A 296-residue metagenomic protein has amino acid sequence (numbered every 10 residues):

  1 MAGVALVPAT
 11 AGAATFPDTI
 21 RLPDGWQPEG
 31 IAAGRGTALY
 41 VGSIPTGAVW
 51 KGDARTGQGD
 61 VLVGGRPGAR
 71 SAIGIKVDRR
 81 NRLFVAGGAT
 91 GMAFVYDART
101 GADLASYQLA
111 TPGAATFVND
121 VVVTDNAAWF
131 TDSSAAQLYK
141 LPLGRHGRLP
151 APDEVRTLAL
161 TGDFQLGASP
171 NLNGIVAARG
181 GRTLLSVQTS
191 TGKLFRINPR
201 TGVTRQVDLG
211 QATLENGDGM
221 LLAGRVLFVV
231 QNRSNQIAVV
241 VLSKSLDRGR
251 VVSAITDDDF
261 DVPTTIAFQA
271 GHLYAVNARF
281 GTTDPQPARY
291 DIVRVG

Functional and structural regions predicted by a protein language model:
M1-A13: Secretory targeting and sorting signals
T15-L22, G57-R66, A102-T111, E154-G167 (+2 more regions): A short beta-strand motif characteristic of beta-propeller blades
P23-L39, I44, R66-L83, A110-W129 (+3 more regions): Beta-rich, blade/repeat-based domains predominating in secreted/periplasmic proteins but also intracellular
I44, G88-A89, S133-A135, L143 (+5 more regions): Short loop/turn segments immediately following the C-termini of beta-strands
G47-W50, G91-A93, A136-Y139, G147 (+4 more regions): Structural signal for beta-propeller blades
D53-G57, D97-A102, P142-G147, N198-G202 (+2 more regions): Short loop/turn segments that connect beta-strands within beta-propeller blades
T90-A127, T131, A135-Q137, L160-T161: Asp-box/WD-like beta-propeller blade repeats and closely related beta-sheet repeat scaffolds
T265-G296: Blade-level signature of beta-propeller repeat domains, shared across WD40, Kelch, NHL, RCC1 and BNR/Asp-box propellers
